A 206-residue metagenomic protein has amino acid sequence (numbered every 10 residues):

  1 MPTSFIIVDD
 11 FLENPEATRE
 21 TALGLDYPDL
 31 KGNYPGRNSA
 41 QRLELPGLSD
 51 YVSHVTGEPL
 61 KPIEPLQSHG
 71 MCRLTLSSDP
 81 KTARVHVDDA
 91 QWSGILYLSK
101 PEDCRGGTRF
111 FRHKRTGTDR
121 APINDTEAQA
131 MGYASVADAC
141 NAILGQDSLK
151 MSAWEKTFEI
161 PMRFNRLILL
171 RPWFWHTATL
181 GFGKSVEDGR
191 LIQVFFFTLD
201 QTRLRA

Functional and structural regions predicted by a protein language model:
M1-L169, W173-A206: Fe(II)/2-oxoglutarate oxygenase catalytic core
